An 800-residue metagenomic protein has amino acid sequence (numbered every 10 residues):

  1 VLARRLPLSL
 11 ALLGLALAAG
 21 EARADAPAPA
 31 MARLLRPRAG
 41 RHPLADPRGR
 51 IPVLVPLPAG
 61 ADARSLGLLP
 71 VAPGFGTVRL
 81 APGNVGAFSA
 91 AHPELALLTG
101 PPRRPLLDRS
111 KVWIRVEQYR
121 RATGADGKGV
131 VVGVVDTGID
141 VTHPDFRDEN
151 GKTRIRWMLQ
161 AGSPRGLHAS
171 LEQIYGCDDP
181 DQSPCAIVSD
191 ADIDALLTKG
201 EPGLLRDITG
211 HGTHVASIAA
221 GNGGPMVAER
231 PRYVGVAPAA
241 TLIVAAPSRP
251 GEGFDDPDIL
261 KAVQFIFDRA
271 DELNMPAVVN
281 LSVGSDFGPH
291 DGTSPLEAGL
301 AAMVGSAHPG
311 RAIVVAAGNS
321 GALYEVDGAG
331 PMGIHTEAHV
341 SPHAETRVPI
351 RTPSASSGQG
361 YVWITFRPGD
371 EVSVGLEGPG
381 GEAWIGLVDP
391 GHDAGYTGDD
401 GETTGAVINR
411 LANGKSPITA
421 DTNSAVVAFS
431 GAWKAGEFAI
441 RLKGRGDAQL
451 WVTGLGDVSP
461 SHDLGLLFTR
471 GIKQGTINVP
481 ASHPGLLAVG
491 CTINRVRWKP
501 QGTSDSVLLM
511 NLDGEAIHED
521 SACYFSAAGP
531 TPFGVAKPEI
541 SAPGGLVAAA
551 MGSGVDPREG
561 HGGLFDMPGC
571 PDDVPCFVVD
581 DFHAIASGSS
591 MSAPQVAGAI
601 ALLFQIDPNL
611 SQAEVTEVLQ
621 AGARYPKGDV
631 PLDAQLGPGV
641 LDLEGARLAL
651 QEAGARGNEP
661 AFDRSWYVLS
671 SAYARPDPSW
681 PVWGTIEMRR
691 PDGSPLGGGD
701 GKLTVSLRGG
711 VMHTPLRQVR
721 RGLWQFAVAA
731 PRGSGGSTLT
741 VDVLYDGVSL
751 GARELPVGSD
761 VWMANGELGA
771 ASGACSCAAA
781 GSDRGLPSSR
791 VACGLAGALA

Functional and structural regions predicted by a protein language model:
P7-A18: Bacterial N-terminal signal peptides
D25-R656: Loop-rich non-cytosolic ectodomains and luminal regions
D46, D692-D700, S734: A short beta-turn/strand-edge loop motif at beta-sheet boundaries
G398, I408, K627-D629, S706-R721: Low-complexity "stalk/linker" and mucin-like segments enriched in Ser/Thr/Pro/Ala/Gly
A425-A432, W724-G733: Short, hydrophobic beta-strand segments
G436-G444, G735-G747: Short, aromatic- and glycine-rich surface loops/edge beta-strands on solvent-exposed regions
L648-L696, D746-A771: Short S/T/G/P-enriched beta-strand
R790-A800: A cross-kingdom C-terminal cell-surface attachment/processing module
